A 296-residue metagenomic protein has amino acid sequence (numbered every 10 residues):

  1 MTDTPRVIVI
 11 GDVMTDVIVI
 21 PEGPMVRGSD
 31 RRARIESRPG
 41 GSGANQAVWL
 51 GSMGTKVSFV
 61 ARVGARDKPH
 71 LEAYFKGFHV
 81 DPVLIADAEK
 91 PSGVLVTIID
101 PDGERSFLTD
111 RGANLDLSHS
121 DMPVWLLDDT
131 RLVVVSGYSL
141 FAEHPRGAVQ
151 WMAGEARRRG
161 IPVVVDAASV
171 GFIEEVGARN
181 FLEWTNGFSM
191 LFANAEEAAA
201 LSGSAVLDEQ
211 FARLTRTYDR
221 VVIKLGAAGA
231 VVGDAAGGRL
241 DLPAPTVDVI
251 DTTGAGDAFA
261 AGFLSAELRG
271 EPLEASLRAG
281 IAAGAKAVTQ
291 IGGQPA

Functional and structural regions predicted by a protein language model:
M1-I8, G154-R158, L207-A296: Conserved phosphate-binding/catalytic region of the ribokinase-like
M1-V60, K68-E72, L95, V249-I250: Glycine-rich phosphate/adenosyl-contacting loop at the front of the ribokinase-like
T4, D129-T130, F188, Y218: Short, well-ordered alpha-helix to beta-strand connector turns
D12-V13, Y138, A258: Active-site metal-binding loops of divalent metal-dependent hydrolases
R27-D30, S52-V135: Conserved N-terminal subdomain of the carbohydrate kinase-like
L50, N194, G256: Short, conserved phosphate/pyrophosphate- and ester-handling motifs at nucleotide-, phospho-/glycolipid
V57, P82, V163-V164, V221: Hydrophobic beta-strand scaffold residues
L132-A212, A228-A230: Conserved beta-alpha-beta core of the PfkB/ribokinase-like small-molecule kinase fold
